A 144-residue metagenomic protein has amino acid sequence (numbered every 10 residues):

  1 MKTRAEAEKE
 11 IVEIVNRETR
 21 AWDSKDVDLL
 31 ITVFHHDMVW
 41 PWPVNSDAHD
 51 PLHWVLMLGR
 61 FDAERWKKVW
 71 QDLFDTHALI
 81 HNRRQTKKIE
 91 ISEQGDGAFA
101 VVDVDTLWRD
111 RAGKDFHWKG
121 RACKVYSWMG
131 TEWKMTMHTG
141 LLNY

Functional and structural regions predicted by a protein language model:
M1-D37, G113: Short, low-complexity N-terminal intrinsically disordered segments enriched in polar/charged residues
E8, V27-Q94: A solvent-exposed, acidic/Ser-Thr-rich amphipathic alpha-helical stretch
I14, E18, W66-V69, A122: Alpha-helical packing segments of well-folded alpha/beta enzyme cores
P41-P43, G97-L107: Short, well-ordered beta-strand segments in beta-rich or mixed alpha/beta enzyme and ligand-binding folds
R84-E90, V104-T106, R121-S127, G140: Hydrophobic/aromatic beta-strand elements that line small-molecule binding cavities or substrate pockets in beta-rich
S92-Q94, R111, W128-E132: Flexible loop/coil segments at beta-strand boundaries within sensory signal-transduction domains
F99, H117-Y144: Short beta-strand edge/turn micro-motifs at domain boundaries
L107-F116: Short, cysteine-centered beta-strand-loop-beta hairpins and adjacent loop/turn segments enriched in charged/polar
